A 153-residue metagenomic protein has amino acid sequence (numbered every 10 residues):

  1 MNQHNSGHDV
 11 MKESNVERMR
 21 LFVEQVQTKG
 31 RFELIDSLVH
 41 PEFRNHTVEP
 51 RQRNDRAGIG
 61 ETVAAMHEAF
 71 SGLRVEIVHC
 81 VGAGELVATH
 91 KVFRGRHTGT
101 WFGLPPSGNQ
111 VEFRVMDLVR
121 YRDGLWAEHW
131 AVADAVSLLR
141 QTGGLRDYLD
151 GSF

Functional and structural regions predicted by a protein language model:
M1-F153: C-terminal and inter-domain tail/linker signature
